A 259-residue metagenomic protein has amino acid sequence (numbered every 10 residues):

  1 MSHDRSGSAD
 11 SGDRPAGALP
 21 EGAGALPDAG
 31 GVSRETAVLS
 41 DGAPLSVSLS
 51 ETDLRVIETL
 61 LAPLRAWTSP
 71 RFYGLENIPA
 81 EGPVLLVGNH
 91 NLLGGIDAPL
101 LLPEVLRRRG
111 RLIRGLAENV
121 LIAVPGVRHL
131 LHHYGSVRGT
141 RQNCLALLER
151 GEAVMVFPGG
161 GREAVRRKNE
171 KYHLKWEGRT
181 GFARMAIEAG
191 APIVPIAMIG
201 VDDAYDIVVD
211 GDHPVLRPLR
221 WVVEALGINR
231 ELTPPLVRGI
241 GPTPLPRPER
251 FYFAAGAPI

Functional and structural regions predicted by a protein language model:
S2-E104, R108-Q142, G211, G241-P242: Membrane-anchoring hydrophobic helices of lipid-metabolizing enzymes
S2-V56, A146-I259: Non-catalytic C-terminal accessory region of glycerolipid acyltransferases and related lyso-lipid remodeling enzymes
